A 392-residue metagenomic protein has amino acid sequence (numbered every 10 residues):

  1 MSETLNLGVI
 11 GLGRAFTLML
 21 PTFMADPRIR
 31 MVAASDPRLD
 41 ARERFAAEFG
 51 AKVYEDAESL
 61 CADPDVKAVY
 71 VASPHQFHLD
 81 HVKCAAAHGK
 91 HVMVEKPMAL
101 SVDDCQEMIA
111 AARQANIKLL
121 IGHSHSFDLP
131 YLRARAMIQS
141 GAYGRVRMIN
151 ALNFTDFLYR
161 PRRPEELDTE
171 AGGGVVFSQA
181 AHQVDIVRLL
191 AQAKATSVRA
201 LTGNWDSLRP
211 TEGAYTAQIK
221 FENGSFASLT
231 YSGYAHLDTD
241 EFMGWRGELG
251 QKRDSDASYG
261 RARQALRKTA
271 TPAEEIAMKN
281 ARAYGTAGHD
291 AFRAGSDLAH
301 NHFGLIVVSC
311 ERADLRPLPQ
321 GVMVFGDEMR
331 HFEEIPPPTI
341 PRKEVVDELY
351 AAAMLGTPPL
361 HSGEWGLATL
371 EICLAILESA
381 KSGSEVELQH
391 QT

Functional and structural regions predicted by a protein language model:
M1-F49: N-terminal Rossmann-like dinucleotide-binding module
M1-T4, A68-Y70, A270-V322, G326-D327 (+2 more regions): C-terminal helix-rich "cap/oligomerization" subdomain common to oxidoreductases
G13, M19, A51-A111: Beta-loop-alpha module in the N-terminal Rossmann-like domain of NAD(P)-dependent dehydrogenases, especially those
A33, A68, M148: Short, Asp-centered acidic motifs that coordinate Mg2+ and/or phosphate in catalytic or ligand-binding sites
R42, H81, M108, A134 (+1 more regions): Aromatic/hydrophobic pocket-lining residues that form π-stacking "cages" and hydrophobic walls in ligand
A51, H88-K90, A115-I117, E222-F226: A short helix->loop->beta-strand "cap" motif at the edges of active sites that frequently abuts
K118-L120, H125-P210, A214-L229, G233-Q251 (+1 more regions): Predominantly a Rossmann-like dinucleotide-binding segment in NAD(P)-dependent oxidoreductases
D240-F292: Charged, glycine/proline-rich intrinsically disordered loops and linkers
